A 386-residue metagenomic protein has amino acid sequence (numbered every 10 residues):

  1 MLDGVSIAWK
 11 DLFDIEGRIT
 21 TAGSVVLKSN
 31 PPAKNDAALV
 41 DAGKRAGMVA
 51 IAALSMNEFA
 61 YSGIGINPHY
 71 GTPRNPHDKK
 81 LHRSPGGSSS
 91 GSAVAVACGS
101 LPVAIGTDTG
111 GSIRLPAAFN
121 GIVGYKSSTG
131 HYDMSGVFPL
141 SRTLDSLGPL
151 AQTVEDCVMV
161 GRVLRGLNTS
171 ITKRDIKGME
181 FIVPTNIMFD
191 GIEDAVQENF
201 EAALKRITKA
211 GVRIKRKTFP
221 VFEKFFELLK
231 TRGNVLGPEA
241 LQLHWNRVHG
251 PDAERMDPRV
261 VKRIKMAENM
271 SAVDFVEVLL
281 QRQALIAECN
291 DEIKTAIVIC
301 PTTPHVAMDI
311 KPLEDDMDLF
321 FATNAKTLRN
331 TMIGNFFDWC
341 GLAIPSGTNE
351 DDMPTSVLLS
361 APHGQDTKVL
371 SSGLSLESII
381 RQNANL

Functional and structural regions predicted by a protein language model:
M1-T109, K205, A210-G211, N290: Gly/Ser-rich catalytic/binding loops embedded in alpha/beta enzyme cores
L2-V25, H82, I176-G178, N234-I286 (+1 more regions): Short helix-loop capping/hinge segments that flank enzyme active sites or metal/cofactor-binding pockets
A8, L27-P31, D145-Q152, K265-M270 (+1 more regions): Short, well-ordered beta-strand elements within core beta-sheets of diverse protein domains
L12, I187, T303-V306: Short glycine-rich anion-binding loops that position phosphate/pyrophosphate groups of nucleotides and phosphorylated
T20-S29, E193-D194, M308-D316: Glycine/threonine-rich flexible loop motifs
R45, C98-D190, E201-A210, V276 (+2 more regions): Structural helix-boundary/capping segments
G178-I187, K217-R232, D257-N269: Flexible, acidic loop-helix segments that line cofactor/substrate-binding pockets
L243-F336: Serine-dependent amide/ester hydrolase catalytic core
